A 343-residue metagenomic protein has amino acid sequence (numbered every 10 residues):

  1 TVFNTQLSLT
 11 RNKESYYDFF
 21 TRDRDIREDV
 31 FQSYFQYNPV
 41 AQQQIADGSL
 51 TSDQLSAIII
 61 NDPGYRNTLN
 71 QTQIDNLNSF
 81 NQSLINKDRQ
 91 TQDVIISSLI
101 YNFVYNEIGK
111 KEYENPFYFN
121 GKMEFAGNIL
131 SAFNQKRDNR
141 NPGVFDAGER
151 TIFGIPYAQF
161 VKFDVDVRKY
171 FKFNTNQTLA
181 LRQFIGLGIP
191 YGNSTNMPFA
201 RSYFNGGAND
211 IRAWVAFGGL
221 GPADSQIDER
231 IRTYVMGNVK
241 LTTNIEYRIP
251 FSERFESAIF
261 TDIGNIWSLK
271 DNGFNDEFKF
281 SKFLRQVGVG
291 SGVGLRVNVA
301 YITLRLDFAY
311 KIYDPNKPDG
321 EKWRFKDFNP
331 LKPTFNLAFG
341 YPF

Functional and structural regions predicted by a protein language model:
N4-I249, I259-K270, F274-F280: C-terminal outer-membrane beta-barrel translocator/porin domains of Gram-negative envelope proteins and their
T178, Y301-T303: Coil-to-beta-strand transition motifs
N238, E253-F255, R285-Q286: Hydrophobic alpha-helical transmembrane segments and adjacent short intramembrane/lumenal linkers of inner/organellar
F255-F260, T303-A309: Conserved active-site loop/cleft motifs that coordinate metal ions or position small ligands
I263-L269, K311-P333: C-terminal/domain-terminus segments
G273-V299, K326: Strand-loop-strand
V297-Y301, N329-F343: Outer-membrane beta-barrel "beta-signal"
